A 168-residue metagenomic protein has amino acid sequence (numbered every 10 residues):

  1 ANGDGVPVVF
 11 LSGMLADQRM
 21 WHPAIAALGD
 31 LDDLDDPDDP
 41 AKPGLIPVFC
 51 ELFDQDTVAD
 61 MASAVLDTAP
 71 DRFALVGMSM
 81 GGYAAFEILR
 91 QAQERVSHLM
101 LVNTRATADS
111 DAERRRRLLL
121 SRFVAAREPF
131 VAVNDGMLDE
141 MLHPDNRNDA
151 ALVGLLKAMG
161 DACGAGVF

Functional and structural regions predicted by a protein language model:
A1-A59: Conserved HGGG/HGGXW glycine-rich cap/lid loop of the alpha/beta-hydrolase fold
G3-G5, A69-D71, E94: Active-site acidic short loop of glycosyltransferases
P23, A64, E87-Q91: Active-site signature of alpha/beta-hydrolase-fold catalytic machinery across serine- and Asp/Cys-nucleophile hydrolases
V58-F73: Conserved acidic catalytic loop of the alpha/beta-hydrolase fold
L75-G77, V102: Short beta-strand immediately N-terminal to the catalytic nucleophile in serine-hydrolase-like folds
G77-G81, A85: Gly/Ala-rich beta-loop-alpha elbow adjacent to hydrolase catalytic centers
R90-Q91, R95-R127: Flexible "cap/lid" loop of the alpha/beta hydrolase fold
D109-A112, E128-F168: Conserved alpha/beta-hydrolase catalytic His-Asp/Glu region
